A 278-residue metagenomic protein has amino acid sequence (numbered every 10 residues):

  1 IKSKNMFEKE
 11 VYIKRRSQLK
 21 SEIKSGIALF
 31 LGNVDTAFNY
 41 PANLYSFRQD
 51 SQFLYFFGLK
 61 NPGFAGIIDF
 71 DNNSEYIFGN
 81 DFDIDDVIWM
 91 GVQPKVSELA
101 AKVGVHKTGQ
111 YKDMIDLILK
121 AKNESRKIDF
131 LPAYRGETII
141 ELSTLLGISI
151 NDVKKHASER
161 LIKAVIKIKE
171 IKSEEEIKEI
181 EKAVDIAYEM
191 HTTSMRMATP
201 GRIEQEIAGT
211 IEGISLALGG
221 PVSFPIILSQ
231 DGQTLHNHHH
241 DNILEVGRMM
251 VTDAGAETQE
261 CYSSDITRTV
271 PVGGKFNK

Functional and structural regions predicted by a protein language model:
I1-K278: Active-site neighborhoods and metal-handling regions in enzymes and metal-associated proteins
